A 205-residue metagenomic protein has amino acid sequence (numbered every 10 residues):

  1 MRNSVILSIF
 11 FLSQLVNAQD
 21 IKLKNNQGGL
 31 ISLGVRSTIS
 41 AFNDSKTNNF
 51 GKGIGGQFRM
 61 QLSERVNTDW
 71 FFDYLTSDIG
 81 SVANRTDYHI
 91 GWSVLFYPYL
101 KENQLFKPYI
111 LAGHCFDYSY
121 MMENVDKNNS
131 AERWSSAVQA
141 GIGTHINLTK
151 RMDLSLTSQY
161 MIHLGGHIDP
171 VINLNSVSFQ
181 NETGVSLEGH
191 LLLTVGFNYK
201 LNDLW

Functional and structural regions predicted by a protein language model:
M1-S4, Q19: Positively charged n-region of N-terminal signal peptides that target proteins for export
I9-A18: Hydrophobic h-region of N-terminal signal peptides that target proteins for export in Gram-negative bacteria
A18-M60, N67-T68, G196-W205: Short glycine/proline- and aromatic-enriched beta-strand/turn motifs that initiate or cap beta-hairpins
N25-Q27, K46-F50, S81-H89, N128-W134 (+1 more regions): Replace "Gram-negative outer membrane beta-barrel proteins" with "bacterial and organellar outer membrane beta-barrel
L33-I39, W70-Y74, I110-F116, T144 (+1 more regions): Transmembrane beta-barrel strands of outer-membrane/channel proteins
A41-F42, I54-G55, M60, F72-Y74 (+7 more regions): Outer-membrane beta-barrel domain signature
M60-A137, L148, M152, T194-W205: Gram-negative (and chloroplast) outer-membrane scaffold detector with strong preference for beta-barrel transmembrane
L148-W205: Predominantly the C-terminal beta-signal and adjacent terminal strand-loop region of outer-membrane beta-barrel
